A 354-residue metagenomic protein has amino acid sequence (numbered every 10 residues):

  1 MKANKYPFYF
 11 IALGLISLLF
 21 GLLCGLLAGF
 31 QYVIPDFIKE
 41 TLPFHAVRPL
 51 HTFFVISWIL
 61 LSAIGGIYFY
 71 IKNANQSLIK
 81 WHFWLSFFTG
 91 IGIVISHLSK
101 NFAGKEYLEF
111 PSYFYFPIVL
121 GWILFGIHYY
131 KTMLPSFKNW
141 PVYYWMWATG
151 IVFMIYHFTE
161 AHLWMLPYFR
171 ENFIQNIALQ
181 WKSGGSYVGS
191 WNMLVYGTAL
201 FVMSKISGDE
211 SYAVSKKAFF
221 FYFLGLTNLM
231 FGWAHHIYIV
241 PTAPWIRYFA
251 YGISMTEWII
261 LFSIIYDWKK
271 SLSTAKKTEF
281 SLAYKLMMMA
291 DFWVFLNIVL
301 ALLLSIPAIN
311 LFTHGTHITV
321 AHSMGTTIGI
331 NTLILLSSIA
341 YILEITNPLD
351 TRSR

Functional and structural regions predicted by a protein language model:
M1-A3: Short, Lys/Arg-rich, polar N-terminal cytosolic tail immediately upstream of the first transmembrane signal-anchor
F8-V33, F44-K100, Y113-K131, W145-M165 (+6 more regions): Hydrophobic cores of alpha-helical transmembrane segments in multi-pass integral membrane proteins
G29, I38-L42, Y168, N172: Solvent-exposed, non-transmembrane regions of integral membrane proteins
L42, G104-Y115, N139-Y143, F173-K182 (+2 more regions): Non-cytosolic membrane-interface motifs at loop->transmembrane helix junctions
F137-P141, Q175-L179, I206-A218, T242-Y248 (+2 more regions): Hydrophobic, small-residue-rich membrane helices and short re-entrant helix-turn-helix hairpins that build
A161-Q175: Membrane-interfacial helix-loop-helix modules of multi-pass inner-membrane proteins that assemble, modify, or transport
